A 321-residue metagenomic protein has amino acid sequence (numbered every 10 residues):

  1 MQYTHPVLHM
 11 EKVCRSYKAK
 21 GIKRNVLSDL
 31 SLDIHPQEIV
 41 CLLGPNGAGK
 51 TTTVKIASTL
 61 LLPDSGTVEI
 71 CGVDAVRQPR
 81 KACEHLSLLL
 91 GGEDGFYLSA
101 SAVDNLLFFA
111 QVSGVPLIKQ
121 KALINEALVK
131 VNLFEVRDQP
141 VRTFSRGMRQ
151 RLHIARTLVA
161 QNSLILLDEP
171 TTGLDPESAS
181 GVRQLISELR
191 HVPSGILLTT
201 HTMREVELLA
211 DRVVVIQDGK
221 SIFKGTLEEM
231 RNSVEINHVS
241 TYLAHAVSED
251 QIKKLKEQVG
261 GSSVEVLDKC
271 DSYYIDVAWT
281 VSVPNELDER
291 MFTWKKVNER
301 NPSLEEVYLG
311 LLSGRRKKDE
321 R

Functional and structural regions predicted by a protein language model:
Q2-M10, S16-D29, P79: A short, flexible loop at the N-terminus of ABC-type nucleotide-binding domains that lies
G44-G49: Walker A (P-loop) phosphate-binding loop of ABC-type ATPase nucleotide-binding domains
G66-R77, K81-A82: Conserved ABC transporter NBD signature motif
L107, Q111, I118-V136: Conserved ABC ATPase "signature" region
I165-E169: Catalytic Walker B motif of ABC-type/P-loop ATPase nucleotide-binding domains
R183-I275: ABC transporter nucleotide-binding domain
